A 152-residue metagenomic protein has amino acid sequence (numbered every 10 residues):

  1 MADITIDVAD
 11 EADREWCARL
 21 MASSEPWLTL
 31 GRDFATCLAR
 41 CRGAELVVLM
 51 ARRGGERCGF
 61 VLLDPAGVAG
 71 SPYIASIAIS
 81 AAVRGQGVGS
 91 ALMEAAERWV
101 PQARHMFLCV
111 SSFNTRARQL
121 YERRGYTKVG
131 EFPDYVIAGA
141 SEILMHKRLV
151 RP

Functional and structural regions predicted by a protein language model:
V8-R84, M93-A95, W99, R148-L149: Acetyl-CoA-dependent GNAT
A91, A95, Q119-L120: Structural preference for long, well-ordered alpha-helical segments within the folded cores of structured domains
M93, V100-V110: Conserved GNAT acetyl-CoA-binding A-motif
L108-R118, D134-G139: Conserved beta-strand-loop-alpha-helix junction that forms the acyl-donor binding cleft
Y121, Y126: Conserved active-site tyrosine of GNAT-family acetyltransferases
K128-G130: A secondary-structure capping/hinge motif
G139-P152: Terminal substrate-recognition subdomain of acyl/acetyltransferases
